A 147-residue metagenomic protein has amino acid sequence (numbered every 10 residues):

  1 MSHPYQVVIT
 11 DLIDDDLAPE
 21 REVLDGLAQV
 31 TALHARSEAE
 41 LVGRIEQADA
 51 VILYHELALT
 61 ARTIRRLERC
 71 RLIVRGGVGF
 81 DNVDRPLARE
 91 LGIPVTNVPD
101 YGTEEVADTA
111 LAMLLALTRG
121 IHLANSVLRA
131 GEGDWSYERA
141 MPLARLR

Functional and structural regions predicted by a protein language model:
M1-T96: An N-terminal-biased, well-structured beta-alpha scaffold segment characteristic of Rossmann-like dinucleotide-binding
L91, P99-R147: Phosphate-binding beta-alpha-beta segment of Rossmann-like dinucleotide-binding domains, i.e., the NAD(P)
